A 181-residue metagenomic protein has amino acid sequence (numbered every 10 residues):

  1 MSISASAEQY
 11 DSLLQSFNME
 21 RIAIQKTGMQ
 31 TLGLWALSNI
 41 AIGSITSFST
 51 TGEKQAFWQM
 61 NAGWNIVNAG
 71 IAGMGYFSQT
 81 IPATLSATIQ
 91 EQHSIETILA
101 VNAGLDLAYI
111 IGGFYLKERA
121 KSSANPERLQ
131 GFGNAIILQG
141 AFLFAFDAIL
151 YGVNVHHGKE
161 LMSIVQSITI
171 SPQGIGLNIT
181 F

Functional and structural regions predicted by a protein language model:
M1-T27, T31, F77, I81 (+5 more regions): Replace "edges of transmembrane helices
G28-L37, F57-M60, G133: Alpha-helical membrane-anchoring segments
L34-S44, A108-G112: Canonical alpha-helical transmembrane segments of integral membrane proteins
A41-S49, V67-T80: Canonical alpha-helical transmembrane segments
F48-A56, S123-P126: Membrane-interface helix-boundary motifs at transmembrane edges
G52-N68: Loop-to-helix transition at the N-terminal end of transmembrane alpha-helices
